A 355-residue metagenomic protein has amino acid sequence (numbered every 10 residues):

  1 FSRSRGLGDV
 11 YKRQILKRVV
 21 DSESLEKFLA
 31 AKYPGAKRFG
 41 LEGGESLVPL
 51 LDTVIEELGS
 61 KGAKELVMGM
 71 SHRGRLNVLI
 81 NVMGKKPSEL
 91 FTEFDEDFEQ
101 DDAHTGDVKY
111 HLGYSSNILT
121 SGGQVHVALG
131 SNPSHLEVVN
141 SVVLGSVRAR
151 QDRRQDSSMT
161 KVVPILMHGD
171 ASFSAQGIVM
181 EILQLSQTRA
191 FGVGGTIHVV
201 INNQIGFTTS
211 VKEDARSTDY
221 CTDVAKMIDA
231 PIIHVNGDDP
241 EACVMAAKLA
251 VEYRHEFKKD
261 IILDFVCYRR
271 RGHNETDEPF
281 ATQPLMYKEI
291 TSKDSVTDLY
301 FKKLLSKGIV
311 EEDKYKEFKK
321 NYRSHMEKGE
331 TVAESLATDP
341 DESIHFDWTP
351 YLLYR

Functional and structural regions predicted by a protein language model:
F1-Y11: Single conserved hydrophobic/aromatic residue that forms the stacking wall/gate of nucleotide- or nucleobase-binding
S24, F28-S88: Active-site pocket-lining segments that scaffold enzyme catalytic pockets across diverse folds
V54, L58-V78, P164-M167, V296-Y322: Amphipathic alpha-helical packing elements
K64-I233: Cofactor-binding active-site loop characterized by glycine-rich and histidine/acidic residues
G195-H198, N202, V211-D229, F265-D298: Flexible glycine/proline-rich, aromatic-decorated loop/lid segments
T208-T218, K226-I262, C267-R271: Conserved phosphate-handling catalytic cores of large alpha/beta enzymes
D219-A246, K288, S292-D313: Conserved thiamine diphosphate
V296, K307, E311-R355: Hard-cation-handling environments
